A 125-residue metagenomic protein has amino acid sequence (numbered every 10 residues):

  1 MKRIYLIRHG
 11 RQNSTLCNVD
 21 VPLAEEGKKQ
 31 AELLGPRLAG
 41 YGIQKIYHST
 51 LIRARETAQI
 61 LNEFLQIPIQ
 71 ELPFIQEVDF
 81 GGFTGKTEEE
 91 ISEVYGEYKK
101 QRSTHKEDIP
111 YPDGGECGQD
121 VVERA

Functional and structural regions predicted by a protein language model:
I4-E71, Y98-Q101, G118: Active-site-proximal alpha-helix that buttresses catalytic centers in soluble enzyme cores
P22, F64-R124: Phosphate-handling substructures
Q30, R124-A125: Hydrophobic alpha-helical membrane-association signature
